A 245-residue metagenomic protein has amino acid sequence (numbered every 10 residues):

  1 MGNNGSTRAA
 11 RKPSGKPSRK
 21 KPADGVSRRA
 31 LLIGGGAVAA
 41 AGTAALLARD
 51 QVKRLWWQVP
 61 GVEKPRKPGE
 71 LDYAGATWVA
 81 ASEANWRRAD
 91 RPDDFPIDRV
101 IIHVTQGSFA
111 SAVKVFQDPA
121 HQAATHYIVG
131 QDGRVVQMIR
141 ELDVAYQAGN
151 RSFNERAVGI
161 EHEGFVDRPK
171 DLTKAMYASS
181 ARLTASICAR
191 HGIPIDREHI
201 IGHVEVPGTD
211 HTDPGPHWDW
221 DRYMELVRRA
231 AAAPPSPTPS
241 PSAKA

Functional and structural regions predicted by a protein language model:
G2-G149: N-terminal catalytic cores of peptidoglycan-degrading enzymes
G2-P13, S18-V26, G35-G36, A44-W78 (+1 more regions): Basic/polar, cationic surfaces and motifs that engage anionic cell-wall and phosphate/carboxylate ligands
D94, P119, A148-S152, R168-S179: Extracytoplasmic/periplasmic, Sec-exported soluble proteins
F95-P96, E155, I195: Structured loop/turn residues at beta-strand edges in well-structured enzyme cores
V104, H162, V204: A cross-domain feature marking catalytic cores of carbohydrate-active enzymes and several ubiquitous metabolic/repair
R151-H162: Short coil-to-beta-strand
